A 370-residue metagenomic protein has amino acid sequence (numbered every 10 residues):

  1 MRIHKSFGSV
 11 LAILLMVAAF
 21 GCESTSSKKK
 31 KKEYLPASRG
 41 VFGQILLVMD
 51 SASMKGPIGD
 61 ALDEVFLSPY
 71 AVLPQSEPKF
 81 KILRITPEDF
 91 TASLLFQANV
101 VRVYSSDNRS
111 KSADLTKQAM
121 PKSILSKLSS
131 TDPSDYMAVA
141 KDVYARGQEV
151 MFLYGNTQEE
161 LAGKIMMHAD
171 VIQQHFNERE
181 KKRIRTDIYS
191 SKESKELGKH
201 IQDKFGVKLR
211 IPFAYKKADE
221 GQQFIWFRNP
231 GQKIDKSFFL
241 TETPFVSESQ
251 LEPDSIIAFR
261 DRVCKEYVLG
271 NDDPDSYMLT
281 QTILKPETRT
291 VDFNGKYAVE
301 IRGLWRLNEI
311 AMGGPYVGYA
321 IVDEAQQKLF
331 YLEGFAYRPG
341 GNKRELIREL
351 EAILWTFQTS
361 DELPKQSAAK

Functional and structural regions predicted by a protein language model:
R2-V10: Bacterial N-terminal signal peptides that target proteins for export
A18-G21: C-terminal motif of bacterial Sec signal peptides marking the signal peptidase cleavage site
E23-S26: Bacterial signal peptide processing site
K28-K31, L46-S53, E64, E88 (+2 more regions): Secretory pathway targeting signatures of secreted, lumenal, and periplasmic proteins
K28-T91: N-terminal mature-domain "stem" immediately C-terminal to a signal peptide or N-terminal signal-anchor/transmembrane
E88-N99, V103-L153, Y267-Q326, G341: Signature of long, low-cysteine stretches enriched in small and polar/charged residues
Q148-T157, F238-E242, K328-Y337: Short, well-ordered beta-strand elements
A162-T186, Y215, K328-K370: Surface-exposed amphipathic alpha-helical segments
